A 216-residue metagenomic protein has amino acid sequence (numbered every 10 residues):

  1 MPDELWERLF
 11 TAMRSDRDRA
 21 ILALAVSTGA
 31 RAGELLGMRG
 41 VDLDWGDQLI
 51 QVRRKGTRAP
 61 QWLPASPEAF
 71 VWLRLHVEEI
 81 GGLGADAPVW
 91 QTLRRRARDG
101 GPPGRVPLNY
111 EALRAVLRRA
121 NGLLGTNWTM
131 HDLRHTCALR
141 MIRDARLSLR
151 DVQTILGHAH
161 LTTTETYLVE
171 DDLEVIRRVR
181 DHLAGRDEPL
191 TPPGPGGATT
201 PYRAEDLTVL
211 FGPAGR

Functional and structural regions predicted by a protein language model:
M1-R8, R53-G56, L93-R105: Flexible interdomain linker/hinge and immediately adjacent N-terminus of the catalytic tyrosine-recombinase domain
D3-A32, A59: Basic, Lys/Arg- and aromatic-enriched nucleic-acid-binding interface segment
A25, L36, Q153: The alpha-helix within a helix-turn-helix
T28, G33, G37-V71: Conserved tyrosine-mediated DNA breakage-rejoining catalytic core shared by Y-recombinases
R54, L156-D181: Catalytic-site neighborhood detector that most strongly recognizes the C-terminal catalytic loop/helix of tyrosine
L63, R114-T154: Short, basic (Lys/Arg/His-rich) helix/loop patches that form interaction surfaces in the mid-to-C-terminal regions
S66-T126, P213-R216: Active-site/catalytic core of tyrosine-dependent DNA strand-transfer enzymes
D181-R216: C-terminal secondary-structure termini that scaffold catalytic or DNA-interacting sites
